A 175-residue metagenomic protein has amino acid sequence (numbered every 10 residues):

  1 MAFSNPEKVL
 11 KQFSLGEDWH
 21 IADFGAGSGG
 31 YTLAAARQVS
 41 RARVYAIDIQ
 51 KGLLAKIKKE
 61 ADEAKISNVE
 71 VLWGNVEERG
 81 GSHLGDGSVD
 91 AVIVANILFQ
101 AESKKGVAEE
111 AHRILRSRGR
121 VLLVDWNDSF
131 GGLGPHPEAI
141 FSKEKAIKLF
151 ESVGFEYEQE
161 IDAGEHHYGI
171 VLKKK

Functional and structural regions predicted by a protein language model:
A2-W19, A34: Conserved alpha-helix/loop element of class I SAM-dependent methyltransferases that forms part of the SAM/SAH-binding
A22, S28-G80: Class I SAM-dependent methyltransferase SAM/SAH-binding core
G81-A91: A short acidic, Gly/Pro-enriched loop at the edge of an enzyme's catalytic core that lines a small-molecule cofactor
V89-S103: A short SAM/SAH-binding and catalytic strip from SAM-dependent methyltransferases
K105-S117: A short glycine-rich, Lys/Arg-flanked "PGG" loop and its adjoining helix->strand segment in the class I
R118-D125: Conserved beta-strand signature within the Rossmann-like core of class I S-adenosyl-L-methionine
G134-V153: Conserved Class I S-adenosyl-L-methionine
V153, D162-K175: Core SAM-dependent methyltransferase catalytic element
